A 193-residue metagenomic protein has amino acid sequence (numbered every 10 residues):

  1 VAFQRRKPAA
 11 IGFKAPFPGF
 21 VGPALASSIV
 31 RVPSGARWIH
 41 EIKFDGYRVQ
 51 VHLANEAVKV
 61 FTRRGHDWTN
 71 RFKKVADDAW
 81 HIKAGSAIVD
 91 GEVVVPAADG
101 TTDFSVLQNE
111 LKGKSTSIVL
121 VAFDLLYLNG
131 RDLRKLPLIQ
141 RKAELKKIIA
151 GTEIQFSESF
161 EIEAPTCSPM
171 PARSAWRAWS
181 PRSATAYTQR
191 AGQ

Functional and structural regions predicted by a protein language model:
V1-Q193: Catalytic cores of nucleic-acid ligases and guanylyltransferases
